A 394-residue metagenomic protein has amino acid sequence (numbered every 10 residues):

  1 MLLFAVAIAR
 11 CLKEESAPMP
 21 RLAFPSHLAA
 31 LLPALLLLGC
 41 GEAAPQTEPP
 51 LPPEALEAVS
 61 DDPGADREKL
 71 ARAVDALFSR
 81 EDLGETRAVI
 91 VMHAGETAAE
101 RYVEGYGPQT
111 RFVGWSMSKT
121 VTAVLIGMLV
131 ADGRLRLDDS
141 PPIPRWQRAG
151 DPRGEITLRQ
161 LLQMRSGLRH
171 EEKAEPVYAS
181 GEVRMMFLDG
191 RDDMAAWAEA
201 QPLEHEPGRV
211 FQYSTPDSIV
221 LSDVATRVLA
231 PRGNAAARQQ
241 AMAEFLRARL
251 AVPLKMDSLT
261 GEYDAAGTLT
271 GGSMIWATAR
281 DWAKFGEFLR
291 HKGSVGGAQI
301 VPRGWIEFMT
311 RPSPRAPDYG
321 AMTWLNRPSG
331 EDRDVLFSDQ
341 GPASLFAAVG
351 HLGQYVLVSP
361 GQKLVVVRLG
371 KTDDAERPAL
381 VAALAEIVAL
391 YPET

Functional and structural regions predicted by a protein language model:
L38-G39: C-terminal motif of bacterial Sec signal peptides marking the signal peptidase cleavage site
D75-Y106, V356-L357, K363-V367: A short, well-structured edge-of-sheet supersecondary motif
G95, F112-D138, L161, L221-A225 (+2 more regions): Active-site SXXK
E96-R101, V177-E206, A237-L259: Short, charged, amphipathic alpha-helices and their helix-cap/turn boundaries
V113, A131-E171, A200, A230-G272: Active-site helix/loop module of the DD-peptidase/beta-lactamase fold, centered on the serine-lysine SxxK catalytic
R148-P176, R191-A196, A200-P207, P216-I219 (+1 more regions): Conserved catalytic neighborhood of penicillin-recognizing serine enzymes
D192, M256-Y263, R311-V365: Active-site Gly/Thr loop motif
D217-T226, S273-S294, Q354-G370: Active-site-proximal alpha-helical segments within enzyme catalytic domains
